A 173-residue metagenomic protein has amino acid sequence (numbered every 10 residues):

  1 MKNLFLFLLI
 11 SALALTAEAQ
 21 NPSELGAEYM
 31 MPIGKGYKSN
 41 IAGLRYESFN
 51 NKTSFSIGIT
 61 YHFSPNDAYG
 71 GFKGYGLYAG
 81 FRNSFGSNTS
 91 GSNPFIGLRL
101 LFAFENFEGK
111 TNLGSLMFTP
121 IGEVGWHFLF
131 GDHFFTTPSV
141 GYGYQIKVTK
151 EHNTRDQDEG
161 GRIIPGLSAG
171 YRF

Functional and structural regions predicted by a protein language model:
M1-P22: Cleavable N-terminal export/targeting peptides
A19-A68, S168-F173: Short glycine/proline- and aromatic-enriched beta-strand/turn motifs that initiate or cap beta-hairpins
G26-Y29, N106-E108, K150-H152: Extracytoplasmic loops and strand-loop junctions of Gram-negative outer membrane beta-barrel proteins
K38-I41, T119-I121, I164: Short, surface-exposed coil-to-beta transition loops
R45-T136: Gram-negative (and chloroplast) outer-membrane scaffold detector with strong preference for beta-barrel transmembrane
Y78, G160-F173: Outer-membrane beta-barrel "beta-signal"
S139-Y142: Internal, hydrophobic beta-strand segments that form the core of beta-sheet-rich folds
K147-D158: A short acidic/glycine-rich loop-to-helix N-cap element
